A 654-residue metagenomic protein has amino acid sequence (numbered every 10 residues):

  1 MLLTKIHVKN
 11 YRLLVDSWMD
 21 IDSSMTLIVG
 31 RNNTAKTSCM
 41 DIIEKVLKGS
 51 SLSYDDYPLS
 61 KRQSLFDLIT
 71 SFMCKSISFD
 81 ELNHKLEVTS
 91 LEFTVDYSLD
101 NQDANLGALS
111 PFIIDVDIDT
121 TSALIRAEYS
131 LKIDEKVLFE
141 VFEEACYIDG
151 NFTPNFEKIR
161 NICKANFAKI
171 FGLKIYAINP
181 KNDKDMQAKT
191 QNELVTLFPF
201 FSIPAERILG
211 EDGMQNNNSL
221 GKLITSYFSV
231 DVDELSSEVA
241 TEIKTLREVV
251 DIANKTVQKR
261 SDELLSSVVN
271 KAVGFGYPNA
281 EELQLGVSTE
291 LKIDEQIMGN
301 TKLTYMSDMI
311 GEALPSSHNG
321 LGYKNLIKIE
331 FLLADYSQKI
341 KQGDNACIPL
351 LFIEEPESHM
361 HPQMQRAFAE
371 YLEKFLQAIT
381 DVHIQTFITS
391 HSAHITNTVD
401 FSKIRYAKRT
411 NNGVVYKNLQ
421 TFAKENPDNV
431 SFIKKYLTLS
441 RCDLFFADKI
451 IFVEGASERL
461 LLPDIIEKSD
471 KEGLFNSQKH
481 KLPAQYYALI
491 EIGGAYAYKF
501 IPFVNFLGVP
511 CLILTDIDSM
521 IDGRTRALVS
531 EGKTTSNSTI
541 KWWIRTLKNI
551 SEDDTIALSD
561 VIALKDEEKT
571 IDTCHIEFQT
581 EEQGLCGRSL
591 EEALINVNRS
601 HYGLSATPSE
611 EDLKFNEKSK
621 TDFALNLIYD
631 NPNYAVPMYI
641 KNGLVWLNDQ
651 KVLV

Functional and structural regions predicted by a protein language model:
M1-K48, T304-S440, N633-V654: Switch/communication elements of ASCE P-loop NTPase nucleotide-binding domains
M1-S23, L27-N32, D41-N101: Extreme N-terminal "head/tail" segments of very large remodeling/mechanoenzyme assemblies
K48-D80, S337-C347, A378-F387, N412-K417 (+1 more regions): Flexible phosphate/Mg2+-sensing switch loops adjacent to catalytic phosphate-binding sites
P58-S237, T241, L528-E567: Glycine-rich phosphate-binding loops of NTPases
Q63-D80, A423-F445: Surface-exposed acidic, glycine/proline-enriched linker/cap segments that occur as 15-30-residue helix-coil
S98-N101, S130-E135, R207-G210, E357 (+7 more regions): Conserved nucleotide-binding/hydrolysis micro-motifs of P-loop NTPases
L197, L209-I353: Extended helical coiled-coil dimerization/tether regions that scaffold and oligomerize large DNA-maintenance assemblies
T438-F452, A456-V654: Acidic, Mg2+-coordinating catalytic modules of nucleic-acid enzymes
